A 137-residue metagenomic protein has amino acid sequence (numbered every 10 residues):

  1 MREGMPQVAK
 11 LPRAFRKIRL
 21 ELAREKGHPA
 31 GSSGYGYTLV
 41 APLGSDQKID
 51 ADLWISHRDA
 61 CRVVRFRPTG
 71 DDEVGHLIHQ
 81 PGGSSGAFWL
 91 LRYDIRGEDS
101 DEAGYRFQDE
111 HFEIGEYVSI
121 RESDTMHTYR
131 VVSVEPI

Functional and structural regions predicted by a protein language model:
M1-A60: N-terminal intrinsically disordered, low-complexity, charge/repeat-rich segments that act as generic
R2-A9, H76-P81, V134: Short amphipathic beta-strand and strand-loop transition segments with alternating hydrophobic
A14, S84-G86, F112-E116: A short, compositionally biased
R16-I18, W89, H127: Short beta-strand micro-motifs in enzyme catalytic cores
E21-A23, V40-P42, R67-T69, Q80 (+3 more regions): A structural detector for beta-sheet-dominated domains
S45-K48, V63-P68, I114-E116: Glycine-rich loops and low-complexity Gly/Arg-rich segments that provide flexible linkers or classic glycine-based
H57-A103: Short beta-strand/loop turn elements enriched in aromatics
R92-I137: Short, compact, well-ordered microdomains
